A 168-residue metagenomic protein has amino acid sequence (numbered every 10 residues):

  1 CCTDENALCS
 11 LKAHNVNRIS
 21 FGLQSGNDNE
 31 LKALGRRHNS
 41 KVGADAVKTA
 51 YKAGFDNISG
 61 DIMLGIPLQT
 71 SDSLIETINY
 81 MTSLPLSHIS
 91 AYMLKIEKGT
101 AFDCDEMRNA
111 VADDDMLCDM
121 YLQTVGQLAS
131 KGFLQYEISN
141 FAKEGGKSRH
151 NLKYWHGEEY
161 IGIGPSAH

Functional and structural regions predicted by a protein language model:
C1-H168: C-terminal scaffold of the Radical SAM
